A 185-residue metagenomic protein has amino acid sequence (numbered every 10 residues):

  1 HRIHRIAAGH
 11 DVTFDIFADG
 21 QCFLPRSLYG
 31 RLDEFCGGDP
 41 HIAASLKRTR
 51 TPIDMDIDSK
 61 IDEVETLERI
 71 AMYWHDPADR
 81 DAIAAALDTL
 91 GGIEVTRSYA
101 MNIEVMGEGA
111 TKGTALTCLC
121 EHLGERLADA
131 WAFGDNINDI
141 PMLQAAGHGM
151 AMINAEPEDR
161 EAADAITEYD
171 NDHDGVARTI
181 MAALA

Functional and structural regions predicted by a protein language model:
I3-H4, A84: Short amphipathic alpha-helical segments and helix-helix/interface helices
R5-T13: Basic phosphate/pyrophosphate-binding loop/patch that engages nucleotide-derived ligands
H10, F17, Q21-F133: Conserved acidic, metal-coordinating active-site core of Asp-based, Mg2+-dependent phosphoryl-transfer enzymes
D88, I103-A185: Mg2+-dependent phosphoryl-transfer enzymes with acidic/Ser/Thr/Gly-rich catalytic loops
